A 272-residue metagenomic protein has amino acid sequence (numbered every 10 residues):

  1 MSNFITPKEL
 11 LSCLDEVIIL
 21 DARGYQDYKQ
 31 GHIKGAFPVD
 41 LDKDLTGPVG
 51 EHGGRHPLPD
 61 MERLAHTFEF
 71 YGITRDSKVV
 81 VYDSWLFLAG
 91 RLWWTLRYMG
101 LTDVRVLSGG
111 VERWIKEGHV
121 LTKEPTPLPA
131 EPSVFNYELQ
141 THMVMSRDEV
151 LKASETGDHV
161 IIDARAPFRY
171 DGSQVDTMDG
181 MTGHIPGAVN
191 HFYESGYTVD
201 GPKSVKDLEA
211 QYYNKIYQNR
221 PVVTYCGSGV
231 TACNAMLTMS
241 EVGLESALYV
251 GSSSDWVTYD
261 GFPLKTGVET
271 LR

Functional and structural regions predicted by a protein language model:
M1-T6, E112-P186, G261-R272: Active-site neighborhoods of enzymes that stabilize oxyanions during catalysis
L10, I18-R23, I161-D163: Short hydrophobic beta-strand that contains or immediately precedes a catalytic carboxylate
Y28-K34: Short loop/helix-cap segments at secondary-structure boundaries that form the rim of catalytic
P48-R75, H191-P221: Helix-loop module immediately N-terminal to the HCX5R catalytic loop in PTP-like cysteine phosphatase domains
G53-A153, G183, T231-S254: Thiolate-centered catalytic microenvironments shared by cysteine-dependent enzyme domains
C226: Short cysteine clusters
E245-Y249, S254-L271: Extended hydrophobic/aromatic segments used for targeting, binding, or gating
